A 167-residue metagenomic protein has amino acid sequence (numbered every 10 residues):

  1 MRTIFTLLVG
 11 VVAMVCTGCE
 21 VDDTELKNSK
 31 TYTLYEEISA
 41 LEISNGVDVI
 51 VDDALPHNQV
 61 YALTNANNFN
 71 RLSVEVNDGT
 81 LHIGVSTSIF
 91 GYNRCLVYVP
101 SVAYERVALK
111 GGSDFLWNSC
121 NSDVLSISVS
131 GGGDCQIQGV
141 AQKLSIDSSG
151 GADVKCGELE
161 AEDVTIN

Functional and structural regions predicted by a protein language model:
F5-T6, G10-V11, V15-F69, T80-P100 (+1 more regions): Short acidic/polar N-terminal linker immediately downstream of export determinants
S39-V51, L96-V99, A103-N167: Extended, compositionally simple hydrophobic/Ser/Thr-rich segments that build repetitive fibrous architectures
L55, V76, G139-A141: A generic beta-sheet turn/junction motif
L72-D78: Solvent-exposed adhesion/ligand-recognition segments of exported proteins
